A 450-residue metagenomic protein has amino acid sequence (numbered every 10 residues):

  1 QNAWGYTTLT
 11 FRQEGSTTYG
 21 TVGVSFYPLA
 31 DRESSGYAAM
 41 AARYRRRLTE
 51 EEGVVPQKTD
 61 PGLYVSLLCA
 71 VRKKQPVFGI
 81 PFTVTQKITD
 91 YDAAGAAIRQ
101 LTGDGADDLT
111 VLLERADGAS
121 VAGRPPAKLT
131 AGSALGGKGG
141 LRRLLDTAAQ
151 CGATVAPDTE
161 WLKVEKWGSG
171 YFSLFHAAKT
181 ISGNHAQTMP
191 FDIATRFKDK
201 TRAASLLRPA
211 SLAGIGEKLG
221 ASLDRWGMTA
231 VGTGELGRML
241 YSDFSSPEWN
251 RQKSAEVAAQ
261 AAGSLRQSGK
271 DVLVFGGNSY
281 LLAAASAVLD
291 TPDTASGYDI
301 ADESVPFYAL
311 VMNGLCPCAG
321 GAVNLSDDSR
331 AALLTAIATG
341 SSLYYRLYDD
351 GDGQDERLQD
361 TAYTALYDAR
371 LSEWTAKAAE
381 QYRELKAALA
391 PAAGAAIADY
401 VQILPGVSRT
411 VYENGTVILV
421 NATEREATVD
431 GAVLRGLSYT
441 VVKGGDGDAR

Functional and structural regions predicted by a protein language model:
Q1-A3, T10-T21, W161-A230, E235-R450: Active-site-proximal substrate-binding groove within the catalytic cores of carbohydrate-active enzymes
Q1-I88, G95-D104, D108: Carbohydrate-recognition beta-sandwich/jelly-roll modules in extracellular/periplasmic carbohydrate-active proteins
S34, V84-K87, A134, E248-A255: Hydrophobic alpha-helical scaffolding
A39, R43, T89-A96, G140-R143 (+4 more regions): Extracytoplasmic/secreted proteins, especially bacterial periplasmic and envelope-associated proteins
D60-D146, Q150-S211, Y241-S242: Aromatic-lined carbohydrate-binding/catalytic grooves of carbohydrate-active enzymes
